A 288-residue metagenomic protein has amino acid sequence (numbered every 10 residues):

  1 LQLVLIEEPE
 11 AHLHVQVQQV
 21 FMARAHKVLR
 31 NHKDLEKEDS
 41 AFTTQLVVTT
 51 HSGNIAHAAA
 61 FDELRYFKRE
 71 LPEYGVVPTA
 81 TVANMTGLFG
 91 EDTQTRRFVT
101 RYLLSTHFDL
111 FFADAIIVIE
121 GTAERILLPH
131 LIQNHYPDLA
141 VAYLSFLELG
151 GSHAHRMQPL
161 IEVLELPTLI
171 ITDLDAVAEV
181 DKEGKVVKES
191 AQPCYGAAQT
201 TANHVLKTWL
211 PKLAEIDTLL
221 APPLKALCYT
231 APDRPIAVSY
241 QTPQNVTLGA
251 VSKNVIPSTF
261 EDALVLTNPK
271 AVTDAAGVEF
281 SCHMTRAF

Functional and structural regions predicted by a protein language model:
L1-T106: Switch/communication elements of ASCE P-loop NTPase nucleotide-binding domains
T93-R96, T100-V118, T122-F288: Acidic, Mg2+-coordinating catalytic modules of nucleic-acid enzymes
